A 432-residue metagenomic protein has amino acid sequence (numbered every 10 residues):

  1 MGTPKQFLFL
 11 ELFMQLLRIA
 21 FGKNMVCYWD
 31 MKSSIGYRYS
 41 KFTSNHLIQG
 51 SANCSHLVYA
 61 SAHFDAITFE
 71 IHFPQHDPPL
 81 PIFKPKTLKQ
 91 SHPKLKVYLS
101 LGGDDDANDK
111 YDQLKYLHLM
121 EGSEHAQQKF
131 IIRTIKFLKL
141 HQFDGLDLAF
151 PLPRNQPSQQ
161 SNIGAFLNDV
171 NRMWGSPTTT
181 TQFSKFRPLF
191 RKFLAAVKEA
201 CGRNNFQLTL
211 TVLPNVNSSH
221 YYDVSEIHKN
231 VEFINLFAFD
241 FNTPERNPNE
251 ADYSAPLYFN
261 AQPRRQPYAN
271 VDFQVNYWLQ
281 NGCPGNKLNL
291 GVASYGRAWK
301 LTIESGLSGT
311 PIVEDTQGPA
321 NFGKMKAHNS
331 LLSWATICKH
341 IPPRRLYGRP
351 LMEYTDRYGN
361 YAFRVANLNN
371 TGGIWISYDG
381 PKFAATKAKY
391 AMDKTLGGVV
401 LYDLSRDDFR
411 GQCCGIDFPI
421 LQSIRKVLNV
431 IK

Functional and structural regions predicted by a protein language model:
P4-G22: Cleavable N-terminal signal peptides of Sec/SRP-targeted secreted and luminal proteins
F21-K139, N155, I163-P177, I416-K432: Glycan-recognition patch characteristic of GH18 chitinases/ENGases and related GlcNAc/peptidoglycan-binding proteins
K23, S55, P93-V97, Q142-D144 (+3 more regions): Short, well-ordered coil/turn segments that N-cap beta-strands
W29-M31, S61, L99-G103, F150-L152 (+4 more regions): A cross-domain feature marking catalytic cores of carbohydrate-active enzymes and several ubiquitous metabolic/repair
H56-A62, A149, F233-N242: Non-cysteine beta-strand/loop elements that form the S-adenosyl-L-methionine
L57, L99, L148, I234 (+3 more regions): Conserved, mostly hydrophobic/aromatic
I67-P79, Q128, R154-I337: Substrate-binding surface in catalytic domains of secreted glycosidases
L101, A107-L117, P244-P256, V292-Y390 (+1 more regions): Glycan-binding loop/region signatures in secreted carbohydrate-active enzymes
